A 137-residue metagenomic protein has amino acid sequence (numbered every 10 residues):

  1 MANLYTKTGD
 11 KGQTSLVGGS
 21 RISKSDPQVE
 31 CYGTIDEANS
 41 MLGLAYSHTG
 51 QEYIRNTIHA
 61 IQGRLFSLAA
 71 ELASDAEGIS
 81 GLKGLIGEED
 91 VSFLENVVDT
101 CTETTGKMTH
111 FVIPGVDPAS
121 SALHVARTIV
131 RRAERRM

Functional and structural regions predicted by a protein language model:
M1-M137: Phosphate/pyrophosphate-binding loop motifs in nucleotide- or prenyl diphosphate-using proteins
